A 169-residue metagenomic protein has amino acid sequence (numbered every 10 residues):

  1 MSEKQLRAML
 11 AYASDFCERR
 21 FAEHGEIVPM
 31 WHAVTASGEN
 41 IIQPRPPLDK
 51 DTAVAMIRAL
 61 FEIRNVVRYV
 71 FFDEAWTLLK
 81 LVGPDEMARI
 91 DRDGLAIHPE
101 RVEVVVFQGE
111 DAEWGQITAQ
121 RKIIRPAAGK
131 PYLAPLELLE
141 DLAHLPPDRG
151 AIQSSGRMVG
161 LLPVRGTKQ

Functional and structural regions predicted by a protein language model:
M1-L60: N-terminal domain-onset segments
I63-Q169: Low-complexity intrinsically disordered segments
